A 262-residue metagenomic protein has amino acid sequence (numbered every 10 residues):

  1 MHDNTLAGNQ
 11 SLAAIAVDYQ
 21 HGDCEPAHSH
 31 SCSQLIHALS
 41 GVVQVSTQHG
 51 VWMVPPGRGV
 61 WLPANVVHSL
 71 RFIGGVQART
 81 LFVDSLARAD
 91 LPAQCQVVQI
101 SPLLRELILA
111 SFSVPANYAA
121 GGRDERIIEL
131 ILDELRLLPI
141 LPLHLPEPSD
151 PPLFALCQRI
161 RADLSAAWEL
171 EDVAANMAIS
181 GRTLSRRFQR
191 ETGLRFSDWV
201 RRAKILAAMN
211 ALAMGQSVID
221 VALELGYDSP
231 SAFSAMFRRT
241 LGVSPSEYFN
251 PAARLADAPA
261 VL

Functional and structural regions predicted by a protein language model:
M1-V43, D257-L262: Generic protein-terminus/edge-of-domain signal
E25, S40-S46, G59-V60, H68: Short beta-strand segments in beta-sandwich/barrel cores
H49-A64: Short acidic-glycine-tyrosine-enriched beta hairpin
G57, L184, F188, A232-F233 (+1 more regions): Short hydrophobic/aromatic patch on the recognition helix
N65-C95: Ligand-binding loop in jelly-roll beta-barrel domains
Q99-S165: An amphipathic alpha-helical interaction segment
L141-D198, M214-L225: DNA-binding recognition helix and immediately preceding turn/loop of helix-turn-helix/winged-helix domains
E171, R190-S234, N250-L262: Terminal helix-turn-helix DNA-binding modules in bacterial transcription factors
